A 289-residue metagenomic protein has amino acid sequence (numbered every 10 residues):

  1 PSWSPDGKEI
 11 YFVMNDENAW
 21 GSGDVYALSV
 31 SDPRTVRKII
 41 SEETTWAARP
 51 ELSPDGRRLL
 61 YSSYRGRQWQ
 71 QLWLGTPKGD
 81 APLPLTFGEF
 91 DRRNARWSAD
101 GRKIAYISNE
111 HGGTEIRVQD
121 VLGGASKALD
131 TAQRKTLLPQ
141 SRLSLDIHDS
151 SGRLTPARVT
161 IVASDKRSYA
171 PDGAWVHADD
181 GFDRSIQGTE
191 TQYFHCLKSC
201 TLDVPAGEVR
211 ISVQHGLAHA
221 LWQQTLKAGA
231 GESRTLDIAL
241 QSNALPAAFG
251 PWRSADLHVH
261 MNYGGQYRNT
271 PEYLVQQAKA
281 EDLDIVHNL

Functional and structural regions predicted by a protein language model:
P1-D16, E42-S62, W69, A81-L83 (+2 more regions): Conserved beta-propeller blade repeats
W20-Y26, Q68-W73, G112-V118: Structural motif
S29-R34, T76-D80, D120-G124: Short loop/turn segments that connect beta-strands within beta-propeller blades
L72, S150-D183: Short, ordered, surface-exposed loop/turn motifs in non-cytosolic proteins
K127-T136, L226-A248: Extracellular beta-sheet/turn segments enriched in Thr/Pro/Gly and aliphatic residues
S141-S150, V159-I161, V209, I238: A short, amphipathic beta-strand motif
V159, S185-Q192, A206-G216, A278: A short, solvent-exposed beta-strand micro-motif common in secreted/extracellular proteins
Y193-V204, L217-T235: Structured interaction patches on ligand/partner-binding surfaces of diverse proteins
